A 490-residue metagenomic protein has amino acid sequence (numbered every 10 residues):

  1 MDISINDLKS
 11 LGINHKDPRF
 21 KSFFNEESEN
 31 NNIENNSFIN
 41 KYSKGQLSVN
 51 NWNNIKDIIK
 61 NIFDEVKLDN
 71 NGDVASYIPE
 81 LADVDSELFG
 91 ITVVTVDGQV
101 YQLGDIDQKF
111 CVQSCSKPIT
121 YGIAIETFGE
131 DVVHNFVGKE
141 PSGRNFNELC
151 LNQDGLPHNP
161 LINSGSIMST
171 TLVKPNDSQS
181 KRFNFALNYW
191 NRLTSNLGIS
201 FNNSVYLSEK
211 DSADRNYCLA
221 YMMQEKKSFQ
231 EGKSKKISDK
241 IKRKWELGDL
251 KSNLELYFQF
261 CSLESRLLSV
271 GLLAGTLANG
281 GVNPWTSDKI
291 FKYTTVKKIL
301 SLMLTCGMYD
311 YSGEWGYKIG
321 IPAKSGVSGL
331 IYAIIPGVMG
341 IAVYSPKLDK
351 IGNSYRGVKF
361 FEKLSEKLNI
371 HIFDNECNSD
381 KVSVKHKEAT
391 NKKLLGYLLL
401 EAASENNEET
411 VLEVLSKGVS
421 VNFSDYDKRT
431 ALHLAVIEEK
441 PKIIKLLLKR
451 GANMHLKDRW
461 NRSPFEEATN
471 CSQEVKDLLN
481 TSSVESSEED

Functional and structural regions predicted by a protein language model:
Y42-E65, D69-N71, A124-S238, R243-S262 (+1 more regions): Active-site-adjacent helix/loop patches that line small-molecule binding or acyl-intermediate pockets
G98, V112-D131, L273, I341: Active-site SXXK
G280-E401, E405: Structured C-terminal helix/loop/strand segments within mature extracytoplasmic catalytic/sensor domains
E401-N407, L434-K440, E467-S472: Ankyrin repeat A-helix N-terminal signature
T410, K442-I443, E474-K476: Conserved ankyrin/ankyrin-like repeat signature
L412-S420, K445-N453, N480-E485: Ankyrin repeat domain, specifically the short helix-to-loop turn at the C-terminus of the second helix of each repeat
